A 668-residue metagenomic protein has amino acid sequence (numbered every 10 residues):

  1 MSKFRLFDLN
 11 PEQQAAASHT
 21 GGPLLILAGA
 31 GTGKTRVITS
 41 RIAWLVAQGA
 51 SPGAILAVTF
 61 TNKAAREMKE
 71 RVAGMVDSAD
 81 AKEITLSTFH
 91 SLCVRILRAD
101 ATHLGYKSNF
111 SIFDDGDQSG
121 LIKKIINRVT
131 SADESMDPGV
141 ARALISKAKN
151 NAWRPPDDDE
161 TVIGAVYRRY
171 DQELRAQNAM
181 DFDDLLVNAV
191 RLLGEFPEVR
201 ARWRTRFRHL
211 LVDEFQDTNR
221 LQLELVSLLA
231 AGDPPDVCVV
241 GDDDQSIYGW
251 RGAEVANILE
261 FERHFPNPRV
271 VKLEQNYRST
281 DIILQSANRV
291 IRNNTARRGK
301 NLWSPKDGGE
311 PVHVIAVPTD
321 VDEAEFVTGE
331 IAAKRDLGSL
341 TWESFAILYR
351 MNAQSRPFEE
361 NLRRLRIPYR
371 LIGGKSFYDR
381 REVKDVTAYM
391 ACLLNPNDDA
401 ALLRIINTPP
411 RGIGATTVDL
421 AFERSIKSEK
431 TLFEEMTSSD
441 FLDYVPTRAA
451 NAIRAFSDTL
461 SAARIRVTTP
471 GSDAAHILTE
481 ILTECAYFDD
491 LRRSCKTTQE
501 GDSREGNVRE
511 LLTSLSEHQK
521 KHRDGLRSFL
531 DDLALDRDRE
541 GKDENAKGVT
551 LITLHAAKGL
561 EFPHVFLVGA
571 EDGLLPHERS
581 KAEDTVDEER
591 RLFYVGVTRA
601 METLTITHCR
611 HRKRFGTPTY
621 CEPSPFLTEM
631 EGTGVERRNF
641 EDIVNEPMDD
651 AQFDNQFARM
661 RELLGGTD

Functional and structural regions predicted by a protein language model:
M1-S2, T633-D668: Acidic, low-complexity intrinsically disordered tails
S2-F4, G21-L24, G29-T32, A43-H209 (+12 more regions): A basic/glycine-biased coupling hinge at the interface between accessory DNA-binding modules
L6-G21, L221: N-terminal pre-P-loop "Q-motif" helix
G22, A50-A54, A81-E83, L121 (+10 more regions): Short glycine-/polar-rich loops that comprise or flank the Walker A/P-loop and associated switch/sensor motifs
A30-I38, I42, P52, A101 (+4 more regions): Helicase P-loop NTPase motor core
T32, V212, Q216-A296, K300-P305 (+3 more regions): Conserved helicase motor core of SF1/SF2 NTP-dependent helicases
L92-D100, D244-G249, R278-S279, L371-L394 (+1 more regions): Short alpha-helix plus adjacent loop in nuclease-associated cores
P156, H209, S355-I367, R380 (+1 more regions): Conserved helicase C-terminal RecA-like lobe
